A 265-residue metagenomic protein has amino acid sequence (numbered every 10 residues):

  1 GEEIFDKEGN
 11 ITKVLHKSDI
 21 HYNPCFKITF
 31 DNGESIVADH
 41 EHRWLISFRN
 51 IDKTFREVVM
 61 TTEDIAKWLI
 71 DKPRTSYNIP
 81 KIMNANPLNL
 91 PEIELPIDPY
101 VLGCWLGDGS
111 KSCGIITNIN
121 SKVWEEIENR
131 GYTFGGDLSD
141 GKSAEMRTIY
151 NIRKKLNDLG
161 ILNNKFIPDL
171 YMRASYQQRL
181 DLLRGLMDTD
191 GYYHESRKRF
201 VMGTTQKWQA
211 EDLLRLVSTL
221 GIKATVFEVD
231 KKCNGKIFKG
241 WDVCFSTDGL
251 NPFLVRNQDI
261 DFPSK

Functional and structural regions predicted by a protein language model:
G1-N10, L15-K236, D242: Intein-associated homing endonuclease modules of the LAGLIDADG/DOD-type, together with closely related HINT-family
N234-K265: Polar, glycine-rich mid-to-C-terminal structural blocks that act as macromolecule-binding/assembly scaffolds
